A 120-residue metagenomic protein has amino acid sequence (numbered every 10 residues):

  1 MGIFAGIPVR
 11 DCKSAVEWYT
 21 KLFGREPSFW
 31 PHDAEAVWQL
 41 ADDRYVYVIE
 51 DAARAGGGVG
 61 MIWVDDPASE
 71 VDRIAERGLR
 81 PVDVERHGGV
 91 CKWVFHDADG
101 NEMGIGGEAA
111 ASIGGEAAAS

Functional and structural regions predicted by a protein language model:
M1-V16, G58-G60, E108-S120: N-terminal beta-strand motif that seeds the catalytic metal site of vicinal oxygen chelate
G2-R10, Q39, D51-R77, G89-H96 (+1 more regions): Vicinal oxygen chelate
K13-L22, A98, E102: Conserved active-site alpha-helix within GNAT-family acetyltransferase domains
F23-W30, L79-V84: Short secondary-structure junctions
R25-G58, E102-E108: Conserved short beta-strand elements that form part of the metal-binding/catalytic scaffold of enzyme active sites
D33-A34, H87-G89: Conserved beta-strand edge residues that scaffold enzyme active sites
